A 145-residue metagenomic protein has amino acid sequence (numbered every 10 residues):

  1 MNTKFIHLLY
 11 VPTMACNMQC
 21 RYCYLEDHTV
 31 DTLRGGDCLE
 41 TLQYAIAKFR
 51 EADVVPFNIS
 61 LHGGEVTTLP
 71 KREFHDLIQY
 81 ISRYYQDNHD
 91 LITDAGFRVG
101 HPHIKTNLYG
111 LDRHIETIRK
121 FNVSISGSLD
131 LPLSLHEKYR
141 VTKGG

Functional and structural regions predicted by a protein language model:
M1-K4, G96-R98: Extreme N-terminus of proteins, especially the signal/transit-peptide cleavage junction and the first residues
N2-E40: Canonical Radical SAM [4Fe-4S] cluster-binding loop centered on the CxxxCxxC motif and its immediate flanking residues
T41-A45: Short, motif-level signal for alpha-helix interfacial/capping segments enriched in acidic residues and aromatics/proline
I46-A47, E51-S60, L69-G145: Radical SAM/AdoMet-radical enzyme domain recognition
G64-E65: Active-site neighborhood of divalent metal-dependent phosphoester/pyrophosphate hydrolases
